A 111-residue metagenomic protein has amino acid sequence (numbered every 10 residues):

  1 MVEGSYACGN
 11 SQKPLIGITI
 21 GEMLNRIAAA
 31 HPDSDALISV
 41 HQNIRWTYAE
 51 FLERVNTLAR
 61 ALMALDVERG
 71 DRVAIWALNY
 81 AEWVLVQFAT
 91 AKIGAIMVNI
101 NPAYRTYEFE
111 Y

Functional and structural regions predicted by a protein language model:
M1-I18: Flexible, non-catalytic linker and terminal segments flanking ANL/adenylate-forming cores
I16, D33-F88, R105-Y111: Conserved AMP-binding/adenylate-forming core of the ANL superfamily
T19, M23-L24, E108: Hydrophobic alpha-helical segments typical of transmembrane helices and their membrane-interface/capping positions
A91: Anion (oxyanion) recognition and catalysis
G94: Structured binding elements
I100-P102: Short beta->alpha connector loops at strand-helix junctions that form conserved, small/polar/Pro-enriched
